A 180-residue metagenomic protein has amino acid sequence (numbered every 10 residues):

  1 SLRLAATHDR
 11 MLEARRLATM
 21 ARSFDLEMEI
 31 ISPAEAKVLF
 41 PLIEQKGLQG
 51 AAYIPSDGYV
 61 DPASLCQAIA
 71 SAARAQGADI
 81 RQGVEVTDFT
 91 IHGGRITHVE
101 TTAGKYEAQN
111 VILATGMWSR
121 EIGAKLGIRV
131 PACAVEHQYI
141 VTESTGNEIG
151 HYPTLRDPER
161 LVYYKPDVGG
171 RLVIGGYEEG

Functional and structural regions predicted by a protein language model:
S1, D88-I96, K105-G180: Active-site substrate-recognition segment that forms the wall of the catalytic cavity or substrate channel
S1-A5, A51-Y53, Y139: Short aromatic/hydrophobic contact patches that present stacked aromatics for nucleic-acid/ligand binding
S1-L39, L161-Y164, G169-R171: Dinucleotide-binding Rossmann-like beta1-alpha1 core, especially the glycine-rich loop that anchors the ADP
D9-L12, F40-L48, T90-T97: A short, glycine/Asx- and small/polar-enriched loop/turn that sits immediately N-terminal to a beta-strand
A51-N110, A114-W118: Helical element adjacent to the flavin cofactor pocket in flavoenzyme catalytic cores
